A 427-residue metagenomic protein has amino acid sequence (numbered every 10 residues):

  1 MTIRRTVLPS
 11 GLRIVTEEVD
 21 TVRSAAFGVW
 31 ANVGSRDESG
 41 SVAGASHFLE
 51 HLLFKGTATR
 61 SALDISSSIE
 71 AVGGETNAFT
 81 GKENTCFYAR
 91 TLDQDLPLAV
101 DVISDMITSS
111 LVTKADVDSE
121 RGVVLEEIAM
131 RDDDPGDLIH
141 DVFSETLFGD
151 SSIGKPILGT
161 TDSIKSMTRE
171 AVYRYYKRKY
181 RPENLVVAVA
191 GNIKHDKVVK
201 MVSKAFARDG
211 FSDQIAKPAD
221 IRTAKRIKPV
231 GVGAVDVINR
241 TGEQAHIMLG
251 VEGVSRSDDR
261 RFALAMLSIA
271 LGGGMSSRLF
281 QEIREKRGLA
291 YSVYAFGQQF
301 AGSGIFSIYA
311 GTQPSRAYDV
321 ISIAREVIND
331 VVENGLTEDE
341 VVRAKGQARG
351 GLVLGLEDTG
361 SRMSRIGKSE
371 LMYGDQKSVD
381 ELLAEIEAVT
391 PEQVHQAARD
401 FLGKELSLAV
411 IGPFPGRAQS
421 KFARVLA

Functional and structural regions predicted by a protein language model:
M1-E38, A58-P97, R131-E183, R208-D258 (+4 more regions): Non-catalytic beta-strand/loop surface segments
G44-T57: Active-site SXXK
K55-T59, T108-A115: Short, polar/flexible loop-turn hinges at active-site or ligand-entry regions and domain interfaces
S67-E70, S110-I128, K194, A216-K228 (+3 more regions): Acidic/histidine-enriched alpha-helical segments
D101-M106, V199-F206, I321-V327, F422-L426: Short amphipathic alpha-helices in soluble, non-transmembrane regions that often serve as interface/regulatory elements
L125-I139, I238, E285-A290, N334-A384: Short acidic/His-enriched helical or mixed secondary-structure segments at domain edges of catalytic enzymes and some
V186-A188, R349-A427: C-terminal regions of mature proteins
